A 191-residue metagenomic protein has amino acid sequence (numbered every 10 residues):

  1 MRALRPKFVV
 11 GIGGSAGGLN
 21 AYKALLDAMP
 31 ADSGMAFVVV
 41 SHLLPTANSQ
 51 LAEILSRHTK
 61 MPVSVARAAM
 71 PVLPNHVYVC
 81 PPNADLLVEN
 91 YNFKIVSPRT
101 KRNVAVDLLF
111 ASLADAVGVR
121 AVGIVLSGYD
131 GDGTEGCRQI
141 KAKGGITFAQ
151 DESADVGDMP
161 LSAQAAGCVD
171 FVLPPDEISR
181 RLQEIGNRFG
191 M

Functional and structural regions predicted by a protein language model:
M1-M191: Conserved acid/base catalytic micro-environments in cytosolic active-site loops
